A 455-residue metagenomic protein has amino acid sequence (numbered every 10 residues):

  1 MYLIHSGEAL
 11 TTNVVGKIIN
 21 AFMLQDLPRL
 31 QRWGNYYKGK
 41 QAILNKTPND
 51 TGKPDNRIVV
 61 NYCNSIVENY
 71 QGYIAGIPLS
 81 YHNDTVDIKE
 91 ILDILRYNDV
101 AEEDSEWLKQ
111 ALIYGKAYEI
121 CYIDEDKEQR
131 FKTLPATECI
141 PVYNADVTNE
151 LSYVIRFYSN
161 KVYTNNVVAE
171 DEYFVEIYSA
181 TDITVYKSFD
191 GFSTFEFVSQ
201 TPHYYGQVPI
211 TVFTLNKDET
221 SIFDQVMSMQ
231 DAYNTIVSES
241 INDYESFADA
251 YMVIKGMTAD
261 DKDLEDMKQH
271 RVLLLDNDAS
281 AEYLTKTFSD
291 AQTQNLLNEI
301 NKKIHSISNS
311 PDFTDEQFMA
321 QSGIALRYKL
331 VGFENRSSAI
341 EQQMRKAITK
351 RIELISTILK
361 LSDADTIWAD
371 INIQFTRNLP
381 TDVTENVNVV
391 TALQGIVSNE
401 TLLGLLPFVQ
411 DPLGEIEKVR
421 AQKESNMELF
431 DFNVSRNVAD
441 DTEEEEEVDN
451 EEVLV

Functional and structural regions predicted by a protein language model:
M1-F131, E444-V455: Extended, helix-rich architectural segments
Q25, Y73, I77, N98-E103 (+9 more regions): Short secondary-structure junctions and interdomain/linker hinges
D87, L95-D104, A111, Q225 (+5 more regions): Short amphipathic alpha-helical segments
L108-I113, N144-D146, N165-V167, I241-Y244 (+1 more regions): A general structural signal for short secondary-structure junctions and capping/turn motifs
Y118-D218: Extended, regular secondary-structure scaffolds
F195-Y328: Extended, charged amphipathic alpha-helical segments
D261, V272, D276-A279, Q292 (+1 more regions): C-terminal helix-loop subdomains that flank or include functional centers
